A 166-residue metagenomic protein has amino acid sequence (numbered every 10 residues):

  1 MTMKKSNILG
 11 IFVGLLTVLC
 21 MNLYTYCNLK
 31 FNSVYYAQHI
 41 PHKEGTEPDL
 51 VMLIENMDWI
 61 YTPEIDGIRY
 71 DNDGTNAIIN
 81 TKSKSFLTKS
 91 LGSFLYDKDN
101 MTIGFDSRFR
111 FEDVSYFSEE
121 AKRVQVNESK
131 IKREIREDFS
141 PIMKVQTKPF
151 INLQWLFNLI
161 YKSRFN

Functional and structural regions predicted by a protein language model:
M1-S6: Positively charged n-region of N-terminal signal peptides that target proteins for export
G10, G14, V18-D97: N-terminal export/targeting and maturation segments
D58-N166: Extracytoplasmic electrostatic interaction patches
